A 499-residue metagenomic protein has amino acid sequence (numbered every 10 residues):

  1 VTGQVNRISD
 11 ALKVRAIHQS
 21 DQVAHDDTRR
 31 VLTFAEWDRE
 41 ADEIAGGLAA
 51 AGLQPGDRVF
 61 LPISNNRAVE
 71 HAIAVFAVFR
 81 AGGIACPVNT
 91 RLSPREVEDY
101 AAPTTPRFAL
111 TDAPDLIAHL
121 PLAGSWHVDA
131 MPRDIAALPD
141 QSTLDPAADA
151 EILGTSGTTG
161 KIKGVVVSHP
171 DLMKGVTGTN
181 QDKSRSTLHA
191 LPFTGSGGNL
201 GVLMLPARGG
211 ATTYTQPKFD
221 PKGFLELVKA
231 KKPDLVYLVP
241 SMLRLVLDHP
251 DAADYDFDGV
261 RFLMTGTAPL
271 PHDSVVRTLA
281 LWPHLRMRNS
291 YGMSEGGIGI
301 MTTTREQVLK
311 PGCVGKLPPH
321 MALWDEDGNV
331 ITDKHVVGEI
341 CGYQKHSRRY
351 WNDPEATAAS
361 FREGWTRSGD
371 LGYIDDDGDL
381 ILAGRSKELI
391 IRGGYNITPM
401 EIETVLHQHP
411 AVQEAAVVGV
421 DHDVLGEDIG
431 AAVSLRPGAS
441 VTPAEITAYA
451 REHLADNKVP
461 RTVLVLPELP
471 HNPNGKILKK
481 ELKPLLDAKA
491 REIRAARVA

Functional and structural regions predicted by a protein language model:
Q4, V23-G52, F60-V69, F76 (+2 more regions): Conserved AMP-binding/adenylate-forming core of the ANL superfamily
T33-A35, A150-T177: Conserved AMP-binding A3 loop
A50-A51, R80-D145, P437-A439: Structural core segment of the AMP-binding/adenylate-forming
R58, N65-C86, T90, P94 (+4 more regions): A short helix-loop-beta submotif of the ANL/AMP-binding
N65, C86-A101, A113-L116, A211-K231 (+3 more regions): ATP-dependent adenylate-forming carboxylate-activation enzymes
M173-S186, T194-L235, H249: Conserved AMP-binding/adenylation subdomain of ANL enzymes
R208, D234-Y237, H249-L309, A322-W324: Gly/Ser/Thr-rich phosphate-binding loop
V236, G338, Q344, R348-N352 (+5 more regions): AMP-binding/adenylate-forming catalytic core of the ANL superfamily
